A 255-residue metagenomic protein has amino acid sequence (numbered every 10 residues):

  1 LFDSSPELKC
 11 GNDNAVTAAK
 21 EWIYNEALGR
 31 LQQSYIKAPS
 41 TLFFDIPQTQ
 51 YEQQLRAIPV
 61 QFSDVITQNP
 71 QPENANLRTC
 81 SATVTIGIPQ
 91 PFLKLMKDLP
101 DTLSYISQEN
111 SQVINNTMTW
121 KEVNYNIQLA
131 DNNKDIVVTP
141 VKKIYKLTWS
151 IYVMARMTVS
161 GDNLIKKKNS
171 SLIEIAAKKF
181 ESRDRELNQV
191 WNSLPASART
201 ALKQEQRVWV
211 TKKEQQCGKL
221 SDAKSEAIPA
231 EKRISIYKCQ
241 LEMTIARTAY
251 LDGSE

Functional and structural regions predicted by a protein language model:
L1-Q189, A198-Q204, D222, E226-E255: Cystatin/cathelin-like cysteine-protease inhibitor module
L202-K219: Histidine-centered, metal-coordinating catalytic motifs and their short helical/loop contexts
